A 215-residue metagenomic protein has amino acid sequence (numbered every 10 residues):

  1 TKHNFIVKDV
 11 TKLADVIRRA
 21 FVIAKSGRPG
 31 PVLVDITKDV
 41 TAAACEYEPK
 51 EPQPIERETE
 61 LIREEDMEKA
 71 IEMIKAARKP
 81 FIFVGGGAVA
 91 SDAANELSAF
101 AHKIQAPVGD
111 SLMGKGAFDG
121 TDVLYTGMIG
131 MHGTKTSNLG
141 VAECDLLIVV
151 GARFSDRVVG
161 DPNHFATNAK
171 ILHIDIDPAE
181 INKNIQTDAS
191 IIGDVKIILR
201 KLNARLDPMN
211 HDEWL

Functional and structural regions predicted by a protein language model:
T1-G27, E143, I198, A204: Conserved thiamine diphosphate
I6-K8, D35-I36, F83-V84, G109-S111 (+2 more regions): General beta-strand structural signal in soluble alpha/beta enzymes
T11, Y47-P49, E72, A77 (+1 more regions): Phosphate/pyrophosphate-binding active-site segments
R19, I23-A76: Conformationally flexible catalytic loops at phosphate/diphosphate-handling active centers
L33-D35, Q105-L112, L172-D175: Short internal beta-strands
I36-A42, G86-A88, P178: Glycine-rich beta-alpha junction loops
I62, K69-L147: Anionic-ligand anchoring segments at beta-strand to alpha-helix junctions in alpha/beta enzyme folds, i.e., glycine
G130-I181, I185, A189: Phosphate/diphosphate-binding loops
